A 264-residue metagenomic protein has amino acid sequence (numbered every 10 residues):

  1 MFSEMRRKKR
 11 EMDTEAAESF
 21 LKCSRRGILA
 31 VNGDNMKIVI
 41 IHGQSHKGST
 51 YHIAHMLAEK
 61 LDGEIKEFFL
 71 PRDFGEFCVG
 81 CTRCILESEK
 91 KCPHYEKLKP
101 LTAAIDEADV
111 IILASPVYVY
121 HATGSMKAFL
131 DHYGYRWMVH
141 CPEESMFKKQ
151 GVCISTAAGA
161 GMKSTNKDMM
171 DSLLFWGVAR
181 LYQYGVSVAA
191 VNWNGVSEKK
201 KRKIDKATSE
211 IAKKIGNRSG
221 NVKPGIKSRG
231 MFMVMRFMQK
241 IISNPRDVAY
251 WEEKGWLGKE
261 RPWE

Functional and structural regions predicted by a protein language model:
E4, E15-E18, R26: Short, low-complexity, charge-dense intrinsically disordered segments
D13, D34-N35: Intrinsic-disorder-associated, low-complexity terminal segments enriched in Asp/Asn/His/Tyr and depleted of Lys/Arg
I28-N32: Short, positively charged and aromatic/hydrophobic N-terminal segments
K37-G63: N-terminal beta1-alpha1 ligand-phosphate binding loop
P71-K90, N192-S197: N-terminal beta-loop-helix "entrance" segment that forms/cooperates in small-molecule cofactor or anionic ligand
P93-Y182, W251-W263: Helix-loop-strand module that forms the ligand-binding subsite of alpha/beta enzymes
A179-E264: Glycine-rich phosphate/pyrophosphate-binding loop and the adjoining helix
